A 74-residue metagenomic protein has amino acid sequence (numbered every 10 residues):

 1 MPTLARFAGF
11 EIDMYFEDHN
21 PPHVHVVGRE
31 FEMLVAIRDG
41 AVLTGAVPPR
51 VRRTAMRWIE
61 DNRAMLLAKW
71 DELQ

Functional and structural regions predicted by a protein language model:
M1-T3, E72: Intrinsically disordered, low-complexity and often Lys/Arg-enriched segments
T3-F7, V26: Short acidic-hydrophobic surface loop/beta-edge motif
G9-D13: Charge-dense, helix-prone N-terminal extensions
M14-V47: A short, structured beta-strand/loop element
V47-Q74: C-terminal structural segments of small proteins and small subunits
